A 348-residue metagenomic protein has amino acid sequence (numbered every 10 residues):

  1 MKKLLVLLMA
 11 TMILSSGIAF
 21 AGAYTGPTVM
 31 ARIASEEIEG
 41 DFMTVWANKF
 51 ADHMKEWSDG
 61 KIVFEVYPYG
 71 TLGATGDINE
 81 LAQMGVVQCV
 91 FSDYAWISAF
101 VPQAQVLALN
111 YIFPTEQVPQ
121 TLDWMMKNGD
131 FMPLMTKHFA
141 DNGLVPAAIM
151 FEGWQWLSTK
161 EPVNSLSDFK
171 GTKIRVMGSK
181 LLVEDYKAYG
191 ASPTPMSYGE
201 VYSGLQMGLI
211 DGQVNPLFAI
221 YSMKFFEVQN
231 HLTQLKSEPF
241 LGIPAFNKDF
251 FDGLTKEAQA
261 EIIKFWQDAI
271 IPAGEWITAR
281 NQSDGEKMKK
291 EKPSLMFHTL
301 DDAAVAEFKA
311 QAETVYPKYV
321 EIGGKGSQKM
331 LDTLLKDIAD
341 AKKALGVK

Functional and structural regions predicted by a protein language model:
M1-L4: Positively charged n-region of N-terminal signal peptides that target proteins for export
V6-L7, G26: A general, composition-driven signal for non-globular sequence regions
L8-S16: Bacterial N-terminal signal peptides
A21-T121, K137-K348: N-terminal secretory/targeting leader peptides
Q120-L134: Signature of the catalytic double-stranded beta-helix
